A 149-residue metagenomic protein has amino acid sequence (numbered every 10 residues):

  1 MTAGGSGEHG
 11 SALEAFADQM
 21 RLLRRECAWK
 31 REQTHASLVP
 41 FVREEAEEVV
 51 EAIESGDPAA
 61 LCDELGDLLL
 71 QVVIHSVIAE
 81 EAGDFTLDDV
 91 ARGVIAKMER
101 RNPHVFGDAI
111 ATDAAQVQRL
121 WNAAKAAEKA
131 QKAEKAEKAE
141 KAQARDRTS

Functional and structural regions predicted by a protein language model:
M1-E64, L70-S149: Flexible "arm" and connector segments at domain edges
